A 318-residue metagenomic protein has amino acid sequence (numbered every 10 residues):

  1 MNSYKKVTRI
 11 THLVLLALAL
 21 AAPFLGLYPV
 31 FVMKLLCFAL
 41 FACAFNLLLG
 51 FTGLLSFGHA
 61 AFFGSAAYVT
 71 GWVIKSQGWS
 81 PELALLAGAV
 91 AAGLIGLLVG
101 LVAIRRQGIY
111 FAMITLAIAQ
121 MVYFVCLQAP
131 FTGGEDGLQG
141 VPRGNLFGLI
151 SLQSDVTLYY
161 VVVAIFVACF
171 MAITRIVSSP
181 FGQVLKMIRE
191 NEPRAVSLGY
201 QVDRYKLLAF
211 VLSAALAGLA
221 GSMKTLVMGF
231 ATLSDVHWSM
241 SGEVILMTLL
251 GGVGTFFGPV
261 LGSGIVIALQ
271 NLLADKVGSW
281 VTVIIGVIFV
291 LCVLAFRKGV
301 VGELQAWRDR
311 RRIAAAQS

Functional and structural regions predicted by a protein language model:
M1-S318: Transmembrane alpha-helices and adjacent helix-loop boundaries
